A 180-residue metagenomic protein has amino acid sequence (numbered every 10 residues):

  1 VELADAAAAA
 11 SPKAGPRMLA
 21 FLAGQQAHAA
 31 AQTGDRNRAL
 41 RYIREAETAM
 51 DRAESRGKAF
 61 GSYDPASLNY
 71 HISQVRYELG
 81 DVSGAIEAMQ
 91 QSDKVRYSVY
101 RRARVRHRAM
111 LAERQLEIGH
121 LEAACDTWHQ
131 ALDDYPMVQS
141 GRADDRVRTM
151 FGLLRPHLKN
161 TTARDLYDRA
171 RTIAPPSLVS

Functional and structural regions predicted by a protein language model:
V1-S180: Conserved binding/catalytic microenvironments
